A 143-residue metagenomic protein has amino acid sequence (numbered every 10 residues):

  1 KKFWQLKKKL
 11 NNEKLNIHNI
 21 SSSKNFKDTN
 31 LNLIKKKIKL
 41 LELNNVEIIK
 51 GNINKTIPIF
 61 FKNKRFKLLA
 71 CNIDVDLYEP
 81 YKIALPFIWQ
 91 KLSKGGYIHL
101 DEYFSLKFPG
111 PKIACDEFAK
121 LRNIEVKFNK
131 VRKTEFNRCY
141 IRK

Functional and structural regions predicted by a protein language model:
K1-K143: S-adenosylmethionine/decaboxylated-SAM
